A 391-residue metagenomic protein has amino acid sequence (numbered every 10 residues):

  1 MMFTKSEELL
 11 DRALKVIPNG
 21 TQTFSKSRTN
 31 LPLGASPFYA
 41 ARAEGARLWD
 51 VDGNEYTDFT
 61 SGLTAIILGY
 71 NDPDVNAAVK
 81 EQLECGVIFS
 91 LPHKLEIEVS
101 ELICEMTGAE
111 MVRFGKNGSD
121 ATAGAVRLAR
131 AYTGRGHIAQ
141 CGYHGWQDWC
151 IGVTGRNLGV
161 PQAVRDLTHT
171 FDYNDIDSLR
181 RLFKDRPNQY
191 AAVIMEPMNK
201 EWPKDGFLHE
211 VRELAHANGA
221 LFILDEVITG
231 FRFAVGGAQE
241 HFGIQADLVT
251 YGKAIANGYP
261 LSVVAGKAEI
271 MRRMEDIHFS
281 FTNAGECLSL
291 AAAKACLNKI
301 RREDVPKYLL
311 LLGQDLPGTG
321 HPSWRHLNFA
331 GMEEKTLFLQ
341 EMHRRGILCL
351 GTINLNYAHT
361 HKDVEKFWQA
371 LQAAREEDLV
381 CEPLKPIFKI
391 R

Functional and structural regions predicted by a protein language model:
M1-R391: Conserved N-terminal phosphate-binding loop of PLP-dependent enzymes in the Aspartate aminotransferase
